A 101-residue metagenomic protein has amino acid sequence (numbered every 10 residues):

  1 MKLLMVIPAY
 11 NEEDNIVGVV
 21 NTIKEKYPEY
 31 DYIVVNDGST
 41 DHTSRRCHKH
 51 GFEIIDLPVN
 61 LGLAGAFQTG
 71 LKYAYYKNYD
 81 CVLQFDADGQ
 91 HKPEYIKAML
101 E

Functional and structural regions predicted by a protein language model:
M1-E101: Structured catalytic core of nucleotide-sugar glycosyltransferases
